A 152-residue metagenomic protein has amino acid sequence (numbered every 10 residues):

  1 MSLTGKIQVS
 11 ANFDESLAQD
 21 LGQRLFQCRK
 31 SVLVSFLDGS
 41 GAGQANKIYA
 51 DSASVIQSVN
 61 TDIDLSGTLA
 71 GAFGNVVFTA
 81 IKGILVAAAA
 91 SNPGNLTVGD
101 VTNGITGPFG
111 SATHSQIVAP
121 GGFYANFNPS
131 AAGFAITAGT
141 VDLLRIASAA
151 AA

Functional and structural regions predicted by a protein language model:
M1-T68: N-terminal low-complexity, intrinsically disordered "leader/linker" segments enriched in small/polar and basic residues
L37, I56, D64-S66, A87-A89 (+3 more regions): A structural detector for beta-sheet-dominated domains
A50, A80-A87, G122-N128: Ordered hydrophobic segments in well-structured contexts
V59-T97: Beta-rich globular "head" domains
A89-S115: Short, surface-exposed beta-strand/strand-loop-strand elements in extracellular ectodomains
G107-F134: Intrinsically disordered, low-complexity Pro/Gly/Ser/Thr-rich segments with frequent PxxP/GP/PP motifs and embedded
A131-A152: Noncatalytic modules at the cell exterior or secretory-pathway interfaces, chiefly beta-strand-rich lectin/adhesion
